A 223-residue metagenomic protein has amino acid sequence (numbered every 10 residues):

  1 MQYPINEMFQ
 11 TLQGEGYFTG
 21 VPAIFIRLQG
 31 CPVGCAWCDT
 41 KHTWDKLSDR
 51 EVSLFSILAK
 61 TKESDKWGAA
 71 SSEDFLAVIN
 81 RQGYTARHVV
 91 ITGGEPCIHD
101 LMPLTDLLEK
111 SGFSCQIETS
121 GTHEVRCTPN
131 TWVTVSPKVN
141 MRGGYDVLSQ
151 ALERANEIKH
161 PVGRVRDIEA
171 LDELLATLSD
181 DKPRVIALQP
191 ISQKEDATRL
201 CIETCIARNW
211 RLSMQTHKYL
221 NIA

Functional and structural regions predicted by a protein language model:
Q2-W44: N-terminal pre-triad scaffold of radical SAM enzymes
Y3, Q10, W37-T131: Conserved Radical SAM active-site core
M8-Q13, Y17, I57, T61 (+5 more regions): Generic, low-specificity signal for short hydrophobic/alpha-helical stretches with a mild N-terminal bias, encompassing
R27, T92-G93, Q215: A secondary-structure boundary/capping signal
L76, T85-H88, C97-A223: Conserved AdoMet/S-adenosylmethionine-binding subsite of the radical SAM
